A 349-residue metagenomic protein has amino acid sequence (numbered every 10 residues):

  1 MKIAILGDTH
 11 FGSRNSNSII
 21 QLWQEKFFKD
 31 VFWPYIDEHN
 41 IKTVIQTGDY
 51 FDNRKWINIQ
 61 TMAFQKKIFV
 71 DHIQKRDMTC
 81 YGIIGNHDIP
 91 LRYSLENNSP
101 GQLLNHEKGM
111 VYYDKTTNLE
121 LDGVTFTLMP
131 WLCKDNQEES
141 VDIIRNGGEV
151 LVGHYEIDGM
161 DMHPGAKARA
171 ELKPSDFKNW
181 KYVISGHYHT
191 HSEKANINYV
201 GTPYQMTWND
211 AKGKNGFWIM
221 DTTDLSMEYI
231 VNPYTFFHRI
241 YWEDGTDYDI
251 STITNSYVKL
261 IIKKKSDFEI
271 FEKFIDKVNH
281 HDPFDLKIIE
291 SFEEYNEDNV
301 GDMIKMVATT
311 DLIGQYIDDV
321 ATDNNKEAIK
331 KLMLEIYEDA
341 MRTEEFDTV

Functional and structural regions predicted by a protein language model:
K2, T9, S13-T117, D176-F177: Core catalytic region of metal-dependent phosphoesterases/phosphodiesterases, especially metallo-beta-lactamase-like
I3, T43, V124-T125, E149-V150 (+1 more regions): Structural motif
D8, F28, V44, D49 (+8 more regions): Divalent metal-coordination and catalytic microenvironments
H10-R14, D52-K55, I83-S94, L119-E120 (+4 more regions): Active-site environment of divalent metal-dependent phosphoester hydrolases
Q65, I84, D88-S175: Conserved catalytic scaffold of divalent metal-dependent phosphoesterases
I73-R76, I143-N146, P174-N179, S251-I253: Short, conserved loop/helix-junction motifs that constitute active-site signature segments in enzyme catalytic cores
H163-E228: Conserved beta-sheet core of the metallophosphoesterase superfamily
T222-V349: Accessory, non-catalytic peripheral segments of nucleic-acid enzymes
